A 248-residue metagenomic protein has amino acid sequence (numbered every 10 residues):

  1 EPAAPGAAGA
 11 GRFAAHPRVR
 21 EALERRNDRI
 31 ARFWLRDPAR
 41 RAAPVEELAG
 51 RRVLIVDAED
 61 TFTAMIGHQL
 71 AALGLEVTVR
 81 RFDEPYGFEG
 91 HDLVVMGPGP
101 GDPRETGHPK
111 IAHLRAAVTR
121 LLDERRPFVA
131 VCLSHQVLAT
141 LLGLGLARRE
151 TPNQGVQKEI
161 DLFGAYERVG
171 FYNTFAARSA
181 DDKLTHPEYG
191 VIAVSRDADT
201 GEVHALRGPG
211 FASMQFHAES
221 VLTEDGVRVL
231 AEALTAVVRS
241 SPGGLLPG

Functional and structural regions predicted by a protein language model:
E1-T61, T185, E219-G248: RNA-binding accessory domains that recognize and position tRNA/RNA substrates
V19-L23, L70-A72, K183-A193: Short, mixed-charge, low-aromatic patches
R40-P44, G90-D92, S134, L206-G210: Short amphipathic alpha-helical segments, especially helix-boundary/capping motifs
E47-D60, Y86, P127, F163-F175: Short low-complexity stretches enriched in small and charged residues
R52, D60-V131, Q136, L142 (+1 more regions): Flexible gly/pro-rich beta->alpha loop and the following alpha-helix that scaffold active-site loops
G74, R148-R149, S241-L245: Secondary-structure transition/capping residues
T78, P109, P152-N153, G248: Residue-level detector of alpha-helical recognition elements and their boundaries
R115-R120, E124-V131, Q136-R228, E232-A236: Pocket-forming structural segment of enzyme catalytic cores
